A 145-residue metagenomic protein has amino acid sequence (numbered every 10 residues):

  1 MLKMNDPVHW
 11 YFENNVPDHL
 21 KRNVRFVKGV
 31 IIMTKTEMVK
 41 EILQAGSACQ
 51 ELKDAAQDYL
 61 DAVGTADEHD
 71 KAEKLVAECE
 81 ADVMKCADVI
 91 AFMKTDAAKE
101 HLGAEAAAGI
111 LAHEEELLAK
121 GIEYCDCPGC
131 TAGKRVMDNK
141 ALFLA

Functional and structural regions predicted by a protein language model:
M1-M4: Methionine residue identity
H9-M33: Short, Lys/Arg-enriched N-terminal segments with co-localized hydrophobic residues within the first ~10-30 amino acids
H9-W10, A48, K85, Y124-G129: The N-terminal extracellular segments of secreted preproproteins, especially immediately downstream of signal
G29, M33-V63: Short terminal alpha-helical segments
K53-H101: Aromatic-anchored, charged helix-turn/loop surface patch used as a conserved interaction hotspot
E100, A104-A108: Membrane-interfacial helix-loop segments of redox and metal-homeostasis proteins, especially TM-loop-TM junctions
A107-A145: Amphipathic alpha-helical binding modules
